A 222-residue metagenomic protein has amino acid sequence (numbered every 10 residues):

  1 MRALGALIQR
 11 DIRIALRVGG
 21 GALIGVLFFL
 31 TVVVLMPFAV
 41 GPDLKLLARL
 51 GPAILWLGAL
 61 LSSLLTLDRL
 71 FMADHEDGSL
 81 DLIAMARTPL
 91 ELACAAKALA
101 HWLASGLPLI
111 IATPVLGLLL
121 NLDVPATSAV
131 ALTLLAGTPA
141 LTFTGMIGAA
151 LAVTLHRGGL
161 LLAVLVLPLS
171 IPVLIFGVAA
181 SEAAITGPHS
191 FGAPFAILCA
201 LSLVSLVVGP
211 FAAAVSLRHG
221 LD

Functional and structural regions predicted by a protein language model:
M1-G25: Aromatic- and glycine-rich beta-strand/loop motifs that create alpha-glucan
G19-G41, W56-A59, L165-F176, S202-G209: Hydrophobic alpha-helical transmembrane segments of multi-pass membrane transport/permease proteins
A39-L50, P114-L135, S181-I197, G220: Membrane-interfacial helix-loop-helix connectors in multipass membrane proteins
G51-L67, F71: Long, hydrophobic alpha-helical segments
L64-A84: Transmembrane helix boundary and interhelical loop/hinge segments in multi-pass membrane proteins
A95-L120, A140, T144, G177-V178: Hydrophobic alpha-helical transmembrane segments that constitute the membrane-spanning cores of multi-pass membrane
S128, T133-L167, R218-D222: A structural motif at transmembrane helix-loop-helix junctions in multipass membrane proteins
S205-D222: Junction motif at the cytosolic side of a transmembrane helix
